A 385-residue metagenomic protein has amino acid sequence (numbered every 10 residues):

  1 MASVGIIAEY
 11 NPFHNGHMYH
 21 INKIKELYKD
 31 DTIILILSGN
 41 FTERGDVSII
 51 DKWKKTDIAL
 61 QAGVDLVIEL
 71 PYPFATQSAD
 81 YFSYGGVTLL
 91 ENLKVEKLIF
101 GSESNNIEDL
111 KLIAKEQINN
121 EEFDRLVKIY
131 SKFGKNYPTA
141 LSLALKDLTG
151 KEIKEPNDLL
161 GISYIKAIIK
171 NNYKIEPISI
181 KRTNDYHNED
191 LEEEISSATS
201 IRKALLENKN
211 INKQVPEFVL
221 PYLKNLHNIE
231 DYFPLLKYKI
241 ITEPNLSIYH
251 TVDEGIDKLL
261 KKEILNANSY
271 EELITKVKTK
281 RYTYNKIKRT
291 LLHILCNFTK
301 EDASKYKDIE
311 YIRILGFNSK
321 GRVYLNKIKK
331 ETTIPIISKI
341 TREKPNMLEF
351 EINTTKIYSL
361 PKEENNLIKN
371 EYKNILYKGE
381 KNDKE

Functional and structural regions predicted by a protein language model:
M1-K55: N-terminal catalytic cores of NTP/NDP-binding nucleotidyl/phosphoryl-transfer enzymes
E26, L60, L90-E91: Non-catalytic positions within long, well-ordered alpha-helices that form the structural scaffold/packing of enzyme
G39-F41, I68, F74: Glycine-rich phosphate/pyrophosphate-binding loops and their adjacent beta-strand/loop elements at enzyme active sites
K54-I58, Y164: Short, solvent-exposed amphipathic alpha-helices that sit in or adjacent to ligand/effector-binding or catalytic
D57-P71: A glycine-rich helix N-cap at a beta->alpha junction
L70-E385: Active-site cores that bind ATP or allylic diphosphates and position pyrophosphate for catalysis
